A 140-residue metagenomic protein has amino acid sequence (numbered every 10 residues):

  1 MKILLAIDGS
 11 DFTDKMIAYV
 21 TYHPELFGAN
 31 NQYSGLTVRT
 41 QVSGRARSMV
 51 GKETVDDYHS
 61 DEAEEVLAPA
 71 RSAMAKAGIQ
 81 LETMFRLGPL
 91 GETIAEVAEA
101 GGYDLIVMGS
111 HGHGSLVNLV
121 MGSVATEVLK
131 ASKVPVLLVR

Functional and structural regions predicted by a protein language model:
M1-K2, R140: Absolute protein N-terminus
K2-K52: Small/aliphatic-rich secondary-structure junction motif
K15, T93, S115: Phosphate- and divalent-cation-binding pockets in alpha/beta enzyme and binding domains that engage nucleotide-derived
T21, E64, A68-A75: Class I S-adenosyl-L-methionine
S34-L36, E82-R86, L137: General small-molecule cofactor/ligand-binding pocket signal
K52-E65: A short acidic, glycine-rich active-site loop that binds or catalyzes chemistry on phosphate/adenosine moieties
S72-I106: Structural beta-alpha unit
E96-R140: Gly/Ser-rich helix-loop-strand patches that form or flank binding pockets for ribonucleotide-derived cofactors
